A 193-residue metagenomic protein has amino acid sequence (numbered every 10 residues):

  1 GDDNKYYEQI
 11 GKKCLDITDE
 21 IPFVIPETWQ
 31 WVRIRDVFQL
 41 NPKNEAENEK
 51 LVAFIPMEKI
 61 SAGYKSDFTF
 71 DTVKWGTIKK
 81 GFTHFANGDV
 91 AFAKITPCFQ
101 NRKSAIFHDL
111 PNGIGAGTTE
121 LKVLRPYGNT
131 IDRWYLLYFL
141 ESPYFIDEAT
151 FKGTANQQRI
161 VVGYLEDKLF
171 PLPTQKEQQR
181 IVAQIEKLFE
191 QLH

Functional and structural regions predicted by a protein language model:
E8-Q9, E47-F54, F151-G153: Short coil/turn segments at secondary-structure boundaries
I10-E20, R35-A46, I55-V90: Sequence-specific dsDNA recognition surfaces
L15-E45, Q175-A183, E190-H193: Non-catalytic DNA-recognition/assembly elements of restriction-modification systems
T28, D36, N87, D167-L169: Extracellular/lumenal ectodomain signal focusing on beta-strand-rich modules and carbohydrate-recognition contexts
P56-D71, V90-G117, R133-Y138, I146-A155: Short, ligand-facing micro-motifs at secondary-structure edges
I114-K122, T154-L172: A short glycine-rich beta-alpha junction/loop motif
L136-F139, P143-F145, V162-H193: S-adenosyl-L-methionine
